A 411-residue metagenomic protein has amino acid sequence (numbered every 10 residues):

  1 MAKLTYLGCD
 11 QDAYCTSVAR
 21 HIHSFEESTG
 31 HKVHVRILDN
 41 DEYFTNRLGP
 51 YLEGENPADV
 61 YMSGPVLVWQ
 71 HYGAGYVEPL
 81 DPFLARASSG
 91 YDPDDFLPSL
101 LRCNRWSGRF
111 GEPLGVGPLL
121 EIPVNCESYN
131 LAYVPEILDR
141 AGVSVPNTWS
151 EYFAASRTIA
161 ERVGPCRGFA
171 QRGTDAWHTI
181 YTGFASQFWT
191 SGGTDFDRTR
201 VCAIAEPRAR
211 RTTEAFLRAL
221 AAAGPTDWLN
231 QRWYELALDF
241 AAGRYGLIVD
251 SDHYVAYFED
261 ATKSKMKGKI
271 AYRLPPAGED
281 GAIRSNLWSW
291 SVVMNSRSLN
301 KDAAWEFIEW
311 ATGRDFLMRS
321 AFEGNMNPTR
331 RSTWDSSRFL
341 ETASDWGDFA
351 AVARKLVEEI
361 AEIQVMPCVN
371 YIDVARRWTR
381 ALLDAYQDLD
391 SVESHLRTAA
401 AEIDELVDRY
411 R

Functional and structural regions predicted by a protein language model:
M1-Y76, Y91-D94, V145, L229 (+2 more regions): Conserved N-terminal structural module of periplasmic/extracytoplasmic solute-binding proteins
K32, G117, I137-A141, R218-D227 (+3 more regions): Extracytoplasmic/periplasmic substrate-recognition and gating elements
L38-R47, S150-F153, D227-A241: Short helix-initiation/N-cap motifs at beta->coil->alpha
W69-S128, A271-R273: Hinge/lid segment of periplasmic solute-binding proteins
P82-S99, G173-T174, S191-R211, A261-K265 (+2 more regions): Short, solvent-exposed loop/beta-turn-alpha elements that line the ligand-binding surface or hinge of extracytoplasmic
G108-V124, Y129, F153-C202, Y245: Extracytoplasmic/periplasmic solute-binding protein
A155-T158, R198-N230, A271, P275: Glycine-centered hinge/linker elements that transmit conformational signals in sensory and ligand-binding systems
A271-L274, F322-R380, D384, Y410: Long, aromatic- and glycine/proline-rich binding clefts that accommodate carbohydrate-like moieties
